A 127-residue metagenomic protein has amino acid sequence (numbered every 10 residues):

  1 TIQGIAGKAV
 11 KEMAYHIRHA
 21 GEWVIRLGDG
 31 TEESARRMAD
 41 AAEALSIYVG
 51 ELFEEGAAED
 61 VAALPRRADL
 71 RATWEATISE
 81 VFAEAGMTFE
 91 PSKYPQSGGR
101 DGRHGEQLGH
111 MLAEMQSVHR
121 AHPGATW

Functional and structural regions predicted by a protein language model:
Q3-A62: A contiguous pocket-lining binding segment that forms or flanks enzyme active sites
R36-W127: Extended, helix-rich structural scaffolds rather than catalytic motifs
